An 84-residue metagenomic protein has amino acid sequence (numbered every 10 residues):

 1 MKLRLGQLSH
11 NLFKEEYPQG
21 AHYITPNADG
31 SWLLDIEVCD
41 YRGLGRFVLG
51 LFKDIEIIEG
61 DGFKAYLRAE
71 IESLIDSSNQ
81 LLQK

Functional and structural regions predicted by a protein language model:
M1-K84: Polybasic (Lys/Arg-rich)
